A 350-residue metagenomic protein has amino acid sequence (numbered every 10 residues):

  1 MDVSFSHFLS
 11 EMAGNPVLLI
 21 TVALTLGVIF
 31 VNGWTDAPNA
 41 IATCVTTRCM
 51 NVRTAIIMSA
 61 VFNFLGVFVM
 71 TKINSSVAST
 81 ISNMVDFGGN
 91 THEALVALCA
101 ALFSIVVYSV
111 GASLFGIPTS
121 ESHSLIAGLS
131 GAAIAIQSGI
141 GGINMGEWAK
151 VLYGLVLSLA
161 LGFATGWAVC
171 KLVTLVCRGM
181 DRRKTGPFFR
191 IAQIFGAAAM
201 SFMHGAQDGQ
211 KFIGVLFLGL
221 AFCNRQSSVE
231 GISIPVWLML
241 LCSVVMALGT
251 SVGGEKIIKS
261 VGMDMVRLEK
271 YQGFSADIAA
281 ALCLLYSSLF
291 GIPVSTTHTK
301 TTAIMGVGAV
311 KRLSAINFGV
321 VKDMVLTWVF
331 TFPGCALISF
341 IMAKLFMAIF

Functional and structural regions predicted by a protein language model:
D2-F350: Multi-pass alpha-helical transmembrane bundle typical of ion/small-solute transporters and intramembrane aspartyl
